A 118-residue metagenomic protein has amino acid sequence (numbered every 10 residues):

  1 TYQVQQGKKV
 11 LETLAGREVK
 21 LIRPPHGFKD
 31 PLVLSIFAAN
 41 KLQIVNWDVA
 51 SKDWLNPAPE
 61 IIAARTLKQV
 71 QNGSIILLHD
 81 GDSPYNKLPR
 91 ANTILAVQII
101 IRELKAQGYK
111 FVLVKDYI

Functional and structural regions predicted by a protein language model:
T1-K105, Y109-I118: Catalytic domains of cell-wall/extracellular-matrix polysaccharide-remodeling enzymes, centered on de-N-acetylation
